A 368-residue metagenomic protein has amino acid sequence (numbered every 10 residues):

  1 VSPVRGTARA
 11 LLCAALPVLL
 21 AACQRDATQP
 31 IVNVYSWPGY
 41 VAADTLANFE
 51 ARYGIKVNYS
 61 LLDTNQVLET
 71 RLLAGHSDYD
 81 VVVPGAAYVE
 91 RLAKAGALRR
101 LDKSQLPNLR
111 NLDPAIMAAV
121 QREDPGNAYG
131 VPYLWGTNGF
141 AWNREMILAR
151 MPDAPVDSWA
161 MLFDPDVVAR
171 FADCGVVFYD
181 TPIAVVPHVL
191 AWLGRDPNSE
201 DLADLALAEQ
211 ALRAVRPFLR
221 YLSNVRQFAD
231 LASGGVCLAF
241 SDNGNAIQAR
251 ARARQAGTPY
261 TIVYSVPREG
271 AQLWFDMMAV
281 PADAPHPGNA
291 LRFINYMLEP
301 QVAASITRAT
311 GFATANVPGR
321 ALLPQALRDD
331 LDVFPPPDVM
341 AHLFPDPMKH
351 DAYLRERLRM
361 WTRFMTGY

Functional and structural regions predicted by a protein language model:
L20-A22: C-terminal motif of bacterial Sec signal peptides marking the signal peptidase cleavage site
Q24-A95, A229: Early extracytoplasmic/lumenal segment of secretory-pathway proteins
D78, V83-F218, V225-A232: Extracytoplasmic ligand-binding site segments that recognize negatively charged/polar headgroups
Y88-R91, L238-P259: A ligand-binding cleft/hinge motif common to bilobed small-molecule-binding domains
R99-R110, A160, A256-Q272, P281-A284: Short beta-strand->loop
L205-A214, R220, T258-A279: Periplasmic-binding protein-like
D276, P281-H342: Mature extracytoplasmic/periplasmic domains
P337-Y368: Conserved C-terminal helix/tail region of periplasmic/extracytoplasmic solute-binding proteins
